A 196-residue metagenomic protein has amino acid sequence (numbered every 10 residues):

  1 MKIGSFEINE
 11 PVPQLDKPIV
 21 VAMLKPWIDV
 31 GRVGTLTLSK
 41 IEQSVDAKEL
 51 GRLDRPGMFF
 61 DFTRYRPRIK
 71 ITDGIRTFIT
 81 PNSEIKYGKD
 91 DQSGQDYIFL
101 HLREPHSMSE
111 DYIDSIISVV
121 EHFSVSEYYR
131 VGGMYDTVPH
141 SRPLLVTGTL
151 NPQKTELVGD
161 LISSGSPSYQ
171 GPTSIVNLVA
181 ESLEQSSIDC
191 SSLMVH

Functional and structural regions predicted by a protein language model:
M1-L102: N-terminal short beta-loop-beta anion/metal-coordinating cradle
L24-I28, L100-S109, L161-Q170: Flexible, glycine/proline-enriched loop segments at strand-loop-helix junctions that form or flank small-ligand binding
D29-L36, S107, D111, Q170 (+2 more regions): Conserved active-site and cofactor/substrate-binding residues in soluble primary-metabolism enzymes
S44-K48, F123, S182, S186: Change "in soluble alpha/beta enzymes" to "in soluble alpha/beta proteins
R64-I75, G132, I162-Q170: Acidic/glycine-enriched edge-of-secondary-structure segments
Q95, L102-T155, V179: Internal, conserved structured core segments that host functional sites
T137-H196: Catalytic cores of processing enzymes, dominated by hydrolases/peptidases, characterized by acidic/His-rich
